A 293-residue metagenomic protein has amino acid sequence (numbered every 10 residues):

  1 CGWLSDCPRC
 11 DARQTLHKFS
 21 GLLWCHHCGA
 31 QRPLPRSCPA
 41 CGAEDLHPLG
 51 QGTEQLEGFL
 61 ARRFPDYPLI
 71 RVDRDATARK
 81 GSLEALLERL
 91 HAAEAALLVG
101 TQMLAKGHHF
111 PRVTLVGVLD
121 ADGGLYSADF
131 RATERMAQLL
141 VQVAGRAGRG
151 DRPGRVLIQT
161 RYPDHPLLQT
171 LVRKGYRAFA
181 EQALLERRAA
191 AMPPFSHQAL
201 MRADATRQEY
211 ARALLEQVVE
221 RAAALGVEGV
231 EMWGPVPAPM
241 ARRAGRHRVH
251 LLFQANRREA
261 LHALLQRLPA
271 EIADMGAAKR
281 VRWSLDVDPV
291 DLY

Functional and structural regions predicted by a protein language model:
C1-R212, E216, R221-A224, E228 (+6 more regions): Inter-lobe coupling/hinge segments of SF2-like helicase ATPases
L214-E220, A263-I272: Short amphipathic alpha-helices in soluble, non-transmembrane regions that often serve as interface/regulatory elements
E228-E231, E271-V287: Conserved short beta-strand edge segments in small beta-sheet-based binding/regulatory domains
P239-R242, A273-M275: Short proline/glycine-enriched turn/loop segments at secondary-structure junctions
